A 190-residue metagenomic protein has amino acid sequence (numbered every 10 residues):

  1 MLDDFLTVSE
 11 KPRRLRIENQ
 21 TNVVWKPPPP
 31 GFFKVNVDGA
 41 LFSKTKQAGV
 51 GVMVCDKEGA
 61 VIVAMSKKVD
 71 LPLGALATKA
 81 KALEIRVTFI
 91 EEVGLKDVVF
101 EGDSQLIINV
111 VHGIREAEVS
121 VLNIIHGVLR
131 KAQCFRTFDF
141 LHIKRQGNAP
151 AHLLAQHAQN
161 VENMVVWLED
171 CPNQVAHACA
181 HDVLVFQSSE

Functional and structural regions predicted by a protein language model:
M1-E190: Primary recognition of RNase H-like, Mg2+-dependent phosphodiesterase/nuclease domains
